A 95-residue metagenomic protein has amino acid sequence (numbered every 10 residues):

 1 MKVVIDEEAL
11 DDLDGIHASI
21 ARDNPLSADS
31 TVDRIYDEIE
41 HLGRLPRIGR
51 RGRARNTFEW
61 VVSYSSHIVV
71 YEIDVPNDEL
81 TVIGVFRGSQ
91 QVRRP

Functional and structural regions predicted by a protein language model:
K2-T57, V75-P76, P95: Basic, Lys/Arg-enriched alpha-helical interface segments
R55-N56, H67-V69: A generic local structural motif
V61-S65: A short catalytic or substrate-binding loop motif that flags glycine-/basic-rich loops and adjacent residues that bind
I68-P95: Enriched for short, Lys/Arg-rich terminal
